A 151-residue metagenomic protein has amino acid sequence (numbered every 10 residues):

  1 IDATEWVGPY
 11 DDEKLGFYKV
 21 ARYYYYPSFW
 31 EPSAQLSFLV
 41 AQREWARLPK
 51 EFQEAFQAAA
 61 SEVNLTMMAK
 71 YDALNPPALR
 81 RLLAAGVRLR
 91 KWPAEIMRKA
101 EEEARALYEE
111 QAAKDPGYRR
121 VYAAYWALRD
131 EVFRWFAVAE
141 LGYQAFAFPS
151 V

Functional and structural regions predicted by a protein language model:
I1-V151: N-terminal secretory/targeting leader peptides
